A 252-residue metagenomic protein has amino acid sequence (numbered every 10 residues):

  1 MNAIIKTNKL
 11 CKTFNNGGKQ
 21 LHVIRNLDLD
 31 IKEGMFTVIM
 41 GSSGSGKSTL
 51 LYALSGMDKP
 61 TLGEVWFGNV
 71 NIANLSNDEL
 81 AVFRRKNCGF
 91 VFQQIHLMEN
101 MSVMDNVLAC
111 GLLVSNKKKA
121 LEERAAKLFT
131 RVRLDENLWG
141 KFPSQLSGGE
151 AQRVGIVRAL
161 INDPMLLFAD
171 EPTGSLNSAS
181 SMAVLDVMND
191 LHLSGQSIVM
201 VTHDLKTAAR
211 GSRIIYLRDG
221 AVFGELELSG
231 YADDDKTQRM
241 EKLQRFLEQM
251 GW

Functional and structural regions predicted by a protein language model:
S55: Helix-to-loop junction immediately C-terminal to a conserved catalytic motif
G63-N71: Conserved ABC transporter NBD signature motif
V70-N71, L108, K119-N137: Conserved ABC ATPase "signature" region
M101-C110: Short coil-to-helix segment of the ABC ATPase nucleotide-binding domain corresponding to the Q-loop/switch region
F142-L146, E150: Conserved ABC ATPase signature
A159-L160: ABC ATPase C-loop
D163: Conserved catalytic motifs of ABC-family nucleotide-binding domains
L167-D170: Catalytic Walker B motif of ABC-type/P-loop ATPase nucleotide-binding domains
